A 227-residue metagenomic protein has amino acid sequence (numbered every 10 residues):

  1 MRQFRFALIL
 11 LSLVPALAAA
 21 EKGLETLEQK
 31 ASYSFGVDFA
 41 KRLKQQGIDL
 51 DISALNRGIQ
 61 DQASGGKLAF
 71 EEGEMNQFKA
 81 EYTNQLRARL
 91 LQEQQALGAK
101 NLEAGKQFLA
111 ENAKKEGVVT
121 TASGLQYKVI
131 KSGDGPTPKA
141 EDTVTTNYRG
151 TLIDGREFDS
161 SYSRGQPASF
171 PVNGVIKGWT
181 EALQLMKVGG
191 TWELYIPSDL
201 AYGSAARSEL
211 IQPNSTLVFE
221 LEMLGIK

Functional and structural regions predicted by a protein language model:
M1-R5: Positively charged n-region of N-terminal signal peptides that target proteins for export
A7-P15: Bacterial N-terminal signal peptides
A19-K227: Cross-family detector of peptidyl-prolyl cis-trans isomerase
